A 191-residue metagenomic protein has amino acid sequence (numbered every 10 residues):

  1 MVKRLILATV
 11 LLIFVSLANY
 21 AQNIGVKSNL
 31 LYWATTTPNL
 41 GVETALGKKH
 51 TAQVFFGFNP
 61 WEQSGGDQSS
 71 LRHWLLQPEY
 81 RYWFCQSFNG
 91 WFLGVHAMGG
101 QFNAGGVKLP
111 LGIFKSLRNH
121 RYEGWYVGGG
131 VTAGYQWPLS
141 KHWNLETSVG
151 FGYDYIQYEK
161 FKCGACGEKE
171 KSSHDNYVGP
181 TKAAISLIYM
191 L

Functional and structural regions predicted by a protein language model:
M1-V2: N-terminal secretory signal peptides that target proteins for export/translocation
L5-V15: Sec-dependent N-terminal signal peptides
L17-A21: Sec/Tat signal peptide C-region and signal peptidase I cleavage site
Q22-N29: Cleaved targeting-peptide boundary
N23, T35, H73, Y126-G128 (+1 more regions): Membrane-spanning beta-strands of outer-membrane beta-barrel proteins
L40-V42: A short acidic, amphipathic alpha-helical/loop segment
T44-T147, A184-Y189: Gram-negative (and chloroplast) outer-membrane scaffold detector with strong preference for beta-barrel transmembrane
S140-L191: Predominantly the C-terminal beta-signal and adjacent terminal strand-loop region of outer-membrane beta-barrel
